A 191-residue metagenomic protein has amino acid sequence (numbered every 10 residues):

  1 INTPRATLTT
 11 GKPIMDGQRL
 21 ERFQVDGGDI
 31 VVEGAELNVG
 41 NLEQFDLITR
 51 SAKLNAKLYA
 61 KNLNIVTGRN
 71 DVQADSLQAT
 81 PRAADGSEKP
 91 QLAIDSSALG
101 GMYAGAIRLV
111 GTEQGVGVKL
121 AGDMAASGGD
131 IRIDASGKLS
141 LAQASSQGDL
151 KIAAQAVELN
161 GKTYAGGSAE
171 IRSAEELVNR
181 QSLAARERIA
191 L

Functional and structural regions predicted by a protein language model:
I1-L191: Extracellular and secretory-pathway beta-repeat/beta-biased strand scaffolds
